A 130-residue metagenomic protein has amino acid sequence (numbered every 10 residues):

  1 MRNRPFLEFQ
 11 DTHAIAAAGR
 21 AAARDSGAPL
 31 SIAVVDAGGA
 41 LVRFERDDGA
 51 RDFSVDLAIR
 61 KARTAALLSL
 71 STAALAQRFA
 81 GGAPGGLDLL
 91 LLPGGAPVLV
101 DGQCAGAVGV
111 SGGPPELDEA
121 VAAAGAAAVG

Functional and structural regions predicted by a protein language model:
M1-G130: Flexible, solvent-exposed loop/hinge segments and secondary-structure transition points
